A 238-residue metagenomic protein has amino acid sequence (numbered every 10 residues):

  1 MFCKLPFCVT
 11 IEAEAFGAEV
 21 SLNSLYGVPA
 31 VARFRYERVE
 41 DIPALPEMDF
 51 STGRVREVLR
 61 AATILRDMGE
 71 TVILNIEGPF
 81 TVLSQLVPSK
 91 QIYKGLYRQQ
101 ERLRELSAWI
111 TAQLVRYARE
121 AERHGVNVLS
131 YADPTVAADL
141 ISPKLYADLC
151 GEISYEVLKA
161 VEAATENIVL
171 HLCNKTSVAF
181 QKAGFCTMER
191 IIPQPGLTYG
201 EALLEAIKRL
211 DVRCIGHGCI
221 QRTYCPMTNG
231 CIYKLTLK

Functional and structural regions predicted by a protein language model:
M1-Y93, L106-K238: Catalytic cores of TIM-barrel enzymes
Q91-E101: A solvent-exposed, charged loop/short amphipathic helix patch at secondary-structure junctions
